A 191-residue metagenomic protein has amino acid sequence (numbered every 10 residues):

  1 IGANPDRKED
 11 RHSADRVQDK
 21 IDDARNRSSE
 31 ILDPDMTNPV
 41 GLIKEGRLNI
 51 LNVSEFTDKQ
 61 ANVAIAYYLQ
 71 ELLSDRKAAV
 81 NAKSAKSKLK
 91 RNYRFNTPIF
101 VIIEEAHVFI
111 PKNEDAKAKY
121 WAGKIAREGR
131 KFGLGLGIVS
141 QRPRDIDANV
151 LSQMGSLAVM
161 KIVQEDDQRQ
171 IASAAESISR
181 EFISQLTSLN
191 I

Functional and structural regions predicted by a protein language model:
I1-K124: P-loop NTPase motor domains
I125-I191: Conserved ATP-driven motor cores of ASCE-family P-loop NTPases powering translocation/secretion/packaging/pilus
